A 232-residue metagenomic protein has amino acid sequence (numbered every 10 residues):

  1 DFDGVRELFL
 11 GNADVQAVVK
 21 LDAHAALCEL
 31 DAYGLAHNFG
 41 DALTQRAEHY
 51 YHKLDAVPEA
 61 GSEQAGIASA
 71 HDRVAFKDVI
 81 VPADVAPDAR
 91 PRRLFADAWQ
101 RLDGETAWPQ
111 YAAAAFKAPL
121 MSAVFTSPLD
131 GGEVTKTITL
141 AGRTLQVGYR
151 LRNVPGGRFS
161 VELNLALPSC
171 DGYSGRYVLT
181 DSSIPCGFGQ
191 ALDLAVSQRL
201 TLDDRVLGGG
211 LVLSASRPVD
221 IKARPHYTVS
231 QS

Functional and structural regions predicted by a protein language model:
F2-V15: Acidic, glycine-anchored loop motifs typical of Ca2+
E7-F9, V124-T126, R150, T201: Residue-level detector of beta-strand face positions
G11-A13, Y33, P128-G132, R205: Short strand-coil-strand connectors
V15-L21, V134-I138, G209-A215: Broad, structure-driven detector of short, well-ordered beta-strand segments within folded domains
V18-R90: Catalytic core of carbohydrate-active enzymes
Y50, I221-S232: Active-site pocket scaffolds in enzymes
F76-G148, Q231-S232: Extended, loop-rich substrate-binding clefts of extracytoplasmic carbohydrate-active enzymes
R143-Q146, R150-D220: Polysaccharide-binding surfaces and accessory modules of carbohydrate-active proteins
